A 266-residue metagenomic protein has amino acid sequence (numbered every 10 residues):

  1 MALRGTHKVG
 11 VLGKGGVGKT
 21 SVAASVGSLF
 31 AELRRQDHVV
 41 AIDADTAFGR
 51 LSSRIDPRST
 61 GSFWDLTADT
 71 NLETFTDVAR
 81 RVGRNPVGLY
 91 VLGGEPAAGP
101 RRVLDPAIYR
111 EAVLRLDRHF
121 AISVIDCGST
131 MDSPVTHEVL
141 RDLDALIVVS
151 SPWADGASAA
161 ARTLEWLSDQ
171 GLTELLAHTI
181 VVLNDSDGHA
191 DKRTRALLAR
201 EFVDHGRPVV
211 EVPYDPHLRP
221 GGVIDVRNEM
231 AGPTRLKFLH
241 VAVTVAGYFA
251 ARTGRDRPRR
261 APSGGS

Functional and structural regions predicted by a protein language model:
M1-K8, W166, G171, T244-S266: Acidic-aromatic/histidine active-site loop/patch
H7-D45, S53, L116: Walker A/P-loop phosphate-binding motif and the immediately C-terminal alpha-helix
L33-Y90: Phosphate-binding loop that captures ATP/GTP phosphates
D45-F48, P96-A98, W153-D155, S186-H189 (+1 more regions): Conserved nucleotide-binding/hydrolysis micro-motifs of P-loop NTPases
R84-P86, Y90-P134: Phosphate-binding/switch loop-helix module in NTP-utilizing enzymes
D117-A121, S133-A154: Inter-motif core of Ras-like GTPase G domains
D126, D185-G232: Beta-strand-loop-alpha "switch" segments that mediate conformational coupling across diverse proteins
A160-H178: Conserved C-terminal guanine-recognition region of P-loop GTPase G domains, centered on the G4
